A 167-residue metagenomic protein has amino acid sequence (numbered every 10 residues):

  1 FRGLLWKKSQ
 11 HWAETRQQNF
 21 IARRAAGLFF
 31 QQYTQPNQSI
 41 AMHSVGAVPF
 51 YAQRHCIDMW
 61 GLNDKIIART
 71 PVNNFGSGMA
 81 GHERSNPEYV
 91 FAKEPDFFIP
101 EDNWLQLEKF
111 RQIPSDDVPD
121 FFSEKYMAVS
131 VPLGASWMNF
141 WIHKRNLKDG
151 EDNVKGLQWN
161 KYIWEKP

Functional and structural regions predicted by a protein language model:
F1-P49, H55-W104, P119-P167: Membrane-embedded, lumen/periplasm-facing catalytic core of multi-pass transferases that use lipid-linked donors
L105-R111: Short, charged/polar "capping" segments at the starts of alpha-helices and the immediately preceding loops
P114: Active-site-adjacent structural elements in enzyme catalytic domains
